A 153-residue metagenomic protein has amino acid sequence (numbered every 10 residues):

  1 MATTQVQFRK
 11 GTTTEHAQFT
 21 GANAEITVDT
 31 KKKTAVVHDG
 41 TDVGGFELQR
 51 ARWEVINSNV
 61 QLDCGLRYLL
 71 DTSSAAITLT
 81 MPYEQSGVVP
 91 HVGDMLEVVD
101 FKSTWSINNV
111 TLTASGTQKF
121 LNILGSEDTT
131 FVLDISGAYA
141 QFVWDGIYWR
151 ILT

Functional and structural regions predicted by a protein language model:
M1-G11, E47-A114, I147-T153: Exposed extracellular interaction/assembly regions and N-terminal maturation sites
M1-R52, Y139-T153: Short, low-complexity N-terminal tether/leader segments at secretion or assembly junctions of large, surface-exposed
F19-V37, L66-D71, G87-S103, D128-F142: Short hydrophobic/aromatic-rich beta-strand motifs
T113-L124: Short edge-strand/loop segments of extracellular domains
